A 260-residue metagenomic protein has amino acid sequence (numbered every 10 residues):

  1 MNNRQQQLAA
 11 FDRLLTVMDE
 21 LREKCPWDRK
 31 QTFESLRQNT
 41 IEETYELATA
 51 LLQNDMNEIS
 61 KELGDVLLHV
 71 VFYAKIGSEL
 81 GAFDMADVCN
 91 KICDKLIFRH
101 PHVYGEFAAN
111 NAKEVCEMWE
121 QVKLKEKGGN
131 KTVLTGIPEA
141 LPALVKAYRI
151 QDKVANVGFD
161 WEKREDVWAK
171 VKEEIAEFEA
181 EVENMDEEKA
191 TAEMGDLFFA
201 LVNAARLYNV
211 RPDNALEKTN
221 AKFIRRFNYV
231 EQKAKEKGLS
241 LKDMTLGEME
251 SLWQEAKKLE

Functional and structural regions predicted by a protein language model:
M1-E62, L68-M194, F198-E260: Flexible "arm" and connector segments at domain edges
